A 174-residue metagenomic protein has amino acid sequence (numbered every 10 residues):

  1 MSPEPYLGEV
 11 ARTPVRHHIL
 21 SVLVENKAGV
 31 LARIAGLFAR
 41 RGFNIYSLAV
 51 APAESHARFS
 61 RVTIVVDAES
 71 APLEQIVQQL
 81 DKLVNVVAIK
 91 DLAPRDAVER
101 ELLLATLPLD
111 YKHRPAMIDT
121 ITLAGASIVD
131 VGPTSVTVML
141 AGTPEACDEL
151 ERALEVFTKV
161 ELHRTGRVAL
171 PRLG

Functional and structural regions predicted by a protein language model:
M1-S60, V65-G174: Long, contiguous binding/interaction regions
